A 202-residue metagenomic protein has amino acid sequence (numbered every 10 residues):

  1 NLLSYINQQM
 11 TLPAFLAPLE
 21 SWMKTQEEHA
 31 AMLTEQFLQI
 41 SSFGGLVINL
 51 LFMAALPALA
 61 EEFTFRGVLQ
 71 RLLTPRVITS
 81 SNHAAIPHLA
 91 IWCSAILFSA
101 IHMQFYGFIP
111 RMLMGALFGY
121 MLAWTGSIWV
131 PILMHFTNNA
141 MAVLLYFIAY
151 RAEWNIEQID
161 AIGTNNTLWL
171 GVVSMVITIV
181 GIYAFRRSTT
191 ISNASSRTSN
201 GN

Functional and structural regions predicted by a protein language model:
N1-L56, T79, N200: Juxtamembrane helix-loop-helix connectors linking adjacent transmembrane helices in multi-pass membrane enzymes
L2-Q9, F63, R71-L72, M112: Membrane-spanning helices that line or support transport/gating and their immediate boundary helices in channels
L46-L73, T178-S188: Transmembrane alpha-helical segments in integral membrane proteins
V47-L51, H88-C93, F108-I109, I132-L133 (+1 more regions): Hydrophobic alpha-helical transmembrane segments
A60-C93, Y120-S127: Membrane-interface helix/loop boundary segments of multi-pass membrane proteins
T74-Y106, V176-V180, N193: Alpha-helical transmembrane segments and their immediate interhelical/interface regions in integral membrane proteins
W92-I162: Functionally important transmembrane alpha-helices
F136-N202: C-terminal membrane module of polytopic membrane proteins
